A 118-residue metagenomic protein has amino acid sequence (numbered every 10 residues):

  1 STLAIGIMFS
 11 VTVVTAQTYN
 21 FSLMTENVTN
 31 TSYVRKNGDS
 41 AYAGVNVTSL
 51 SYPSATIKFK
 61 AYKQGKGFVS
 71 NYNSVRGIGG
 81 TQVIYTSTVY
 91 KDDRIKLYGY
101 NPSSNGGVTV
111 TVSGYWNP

Functional and structural regions predicted by a protein language model:
S1-K36: N-terminal prepro-regions of secreted/extracellular proteins
E26-P53: N-terminal targeting signals for Sec/Tat export/insertion, comprising classic cleavable signal peptides
S32-Y33, G79-V89: Exposed aromatic-hydrophobic patches
A41-N46, T88-S103: Noncatalytic modules at the cell exterior or secretory-pathway interfaces, chiefly beta-strand-rich lectin/adhesion
S49, A61-K63, G99-N101: A mature extracytoplasmic/lumenal domain signature
Y52-V69: Short, surface-exposed beta-strand/strand-loop-strand elements in extracellular ectodomains
A55-K58, S103-N117: Edge beta-strands of jelly-roll/beta-sandwich modules across compartments, strongly enriched in secreted/luminal
G67-T81: Solvent-exposed serine/threonine-rich low-complexity stretches and specific carbohydrate-binding patches
